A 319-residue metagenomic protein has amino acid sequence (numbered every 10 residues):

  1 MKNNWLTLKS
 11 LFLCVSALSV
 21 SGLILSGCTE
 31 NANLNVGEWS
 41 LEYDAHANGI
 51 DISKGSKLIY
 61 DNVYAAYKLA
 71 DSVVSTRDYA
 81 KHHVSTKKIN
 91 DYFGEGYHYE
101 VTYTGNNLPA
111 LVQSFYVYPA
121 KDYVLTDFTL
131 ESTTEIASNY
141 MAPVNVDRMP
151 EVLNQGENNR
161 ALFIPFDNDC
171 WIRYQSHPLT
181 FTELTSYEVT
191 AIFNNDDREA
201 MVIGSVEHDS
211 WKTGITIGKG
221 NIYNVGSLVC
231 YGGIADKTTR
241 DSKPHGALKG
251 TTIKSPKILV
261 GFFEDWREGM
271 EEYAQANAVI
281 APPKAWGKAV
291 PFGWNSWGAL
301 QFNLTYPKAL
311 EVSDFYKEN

Functional and structural regions predicted by a protein language model:
M1-L8: N-terminal secretory signal peptides that target proteins for export/translocation
L11-L23: Bacterial N-terminal signal peptides
V20-N33: Bacterial Sec-dependent signal peptides at the C-terminal "C-region" and cleavage site
G27, K249-G250, Y316-N319: Short, intrinsically disordered, charge-balanced linker/junction segments flanking boundaries in proteins
N31-Y43, N48-S53, K57-N107, L111-K219: Polysaccharide-binding surfaces and accessory modules of carbohydrate-active proteins
N35, T104-N106, A120, T182-V290: Beta-strand-rich recognition/accessory modules
F128, G250, W294: Conserved, mostly hydrophobic/aromatic
E268-N319: An acidic-aromatic substrate-binding cleft motif
